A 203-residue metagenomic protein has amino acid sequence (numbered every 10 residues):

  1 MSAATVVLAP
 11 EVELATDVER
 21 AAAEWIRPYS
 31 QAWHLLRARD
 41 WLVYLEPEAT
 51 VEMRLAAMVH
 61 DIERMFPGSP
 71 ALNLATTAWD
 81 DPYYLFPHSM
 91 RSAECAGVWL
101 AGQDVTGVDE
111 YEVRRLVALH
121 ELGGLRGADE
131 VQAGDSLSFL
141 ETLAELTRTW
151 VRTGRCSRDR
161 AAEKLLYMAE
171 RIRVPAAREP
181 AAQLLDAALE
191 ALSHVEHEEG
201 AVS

Functional and structural regions predicted by a protein language model:
S2-A9, A23-T50, V59, Q103-V105 (+1 more regions): Divalent metal-dependent phosphate-bond-processing catalytic cores, especially two-metal-ion Mg2+/Mn2+ enzymes that act
V7-D17, M90-V98: Short low-complexity stretches enriched in small and charged residues
E11-R39, M65, S69-F86: Active-site flanking loop/helix segments enriched in acidic
A38-W41, P87-Q103: An active-site-proximal "capping" alpha-helix that borders the catalytic cofactor pocket
E46, V51, Y84-H88: Secondary-structure capping and boundary motifs in well-ordered enzyme cores
V51-T77, S92, A96, V113-L122 (+1 more regions): His-Asp-centered metal-binding catalytic motifs of divalent-metal-dependent phosphohydrolases/nucleases
